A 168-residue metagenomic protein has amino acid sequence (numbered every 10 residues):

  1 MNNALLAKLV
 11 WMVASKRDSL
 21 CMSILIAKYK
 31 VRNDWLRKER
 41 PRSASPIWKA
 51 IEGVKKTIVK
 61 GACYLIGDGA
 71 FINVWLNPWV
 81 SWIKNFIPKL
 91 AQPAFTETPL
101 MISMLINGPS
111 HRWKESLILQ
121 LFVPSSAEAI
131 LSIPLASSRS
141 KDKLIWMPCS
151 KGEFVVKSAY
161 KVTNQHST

Functional and structural regions predicted by a protein language model:
M1-T168: A helix-boundary/hinge signal
